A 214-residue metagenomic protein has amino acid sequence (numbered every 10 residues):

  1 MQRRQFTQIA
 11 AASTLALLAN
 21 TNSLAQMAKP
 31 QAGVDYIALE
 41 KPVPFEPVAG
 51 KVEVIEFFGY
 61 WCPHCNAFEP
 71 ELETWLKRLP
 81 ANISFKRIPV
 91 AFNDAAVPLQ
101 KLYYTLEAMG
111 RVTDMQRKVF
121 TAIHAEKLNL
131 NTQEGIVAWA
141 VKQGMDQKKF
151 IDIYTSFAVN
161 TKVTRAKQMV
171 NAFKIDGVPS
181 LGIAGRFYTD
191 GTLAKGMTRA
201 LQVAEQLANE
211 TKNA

Functional and structural regions predicted by a protein language model:
Q2-D94, T211-A214: Extracytoplasmic thiol/disulfide redox context detector
Q5, K142-A214: C-terminal cap of thioredoxin/glutaredoxin-like
E53-E56, A67, E71-T74, V97-K101 (+7 more regions): Extracytoplasmic/secreted proteins, especially bacterial periplasmic and envelope-associated proteins
W61, L76-L79, L106-G110, I123-K127 (+5 more regions): Sec/Tat-exported extracytoplasmic proteins
W61-H64, A91-A95, A122-A125, V159 (+1 more regions): Solvent-exposed loop/turn segments at secondary-structure junctions within structured extracellular/periplasmic domains
R78-M109, T113-V141: Structural microenvironment flanking redox-active thiols in thiol-disulfide oxidoreductases
